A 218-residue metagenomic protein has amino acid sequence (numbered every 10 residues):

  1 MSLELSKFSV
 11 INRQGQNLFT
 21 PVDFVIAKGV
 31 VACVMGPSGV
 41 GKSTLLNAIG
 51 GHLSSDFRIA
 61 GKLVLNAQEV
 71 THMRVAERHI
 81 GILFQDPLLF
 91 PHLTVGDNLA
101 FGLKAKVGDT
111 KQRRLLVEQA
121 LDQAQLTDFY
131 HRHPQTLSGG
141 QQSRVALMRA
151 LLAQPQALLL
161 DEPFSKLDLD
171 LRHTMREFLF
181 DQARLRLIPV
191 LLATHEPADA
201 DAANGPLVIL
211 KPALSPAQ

Functional and structural regions predicted by a protein language model:
Q68-F84, A105: ABC ATPase NBD coupling module
L93-G102: Short coil-to-helix segment of the ABC ATPase nucleotide-binding domain corresponding to the Q-loop/switch region
K111-F129, F180-D181: Conserved ABC ATPase "signature" region
H133-L137, Q141: Conserved ABC ATPase signature
L147: Hydrophobic anchor residue at the start of the ABC signature
L152-Q156: A short, proline-enriched helix->beta-strand linker immediately N-terminal to the Walker B motif in ABC-type P-loop
L158-E162: Catalytic Walker B motif of ABC-type/P-loop ATPase nucleotide-binding domains
